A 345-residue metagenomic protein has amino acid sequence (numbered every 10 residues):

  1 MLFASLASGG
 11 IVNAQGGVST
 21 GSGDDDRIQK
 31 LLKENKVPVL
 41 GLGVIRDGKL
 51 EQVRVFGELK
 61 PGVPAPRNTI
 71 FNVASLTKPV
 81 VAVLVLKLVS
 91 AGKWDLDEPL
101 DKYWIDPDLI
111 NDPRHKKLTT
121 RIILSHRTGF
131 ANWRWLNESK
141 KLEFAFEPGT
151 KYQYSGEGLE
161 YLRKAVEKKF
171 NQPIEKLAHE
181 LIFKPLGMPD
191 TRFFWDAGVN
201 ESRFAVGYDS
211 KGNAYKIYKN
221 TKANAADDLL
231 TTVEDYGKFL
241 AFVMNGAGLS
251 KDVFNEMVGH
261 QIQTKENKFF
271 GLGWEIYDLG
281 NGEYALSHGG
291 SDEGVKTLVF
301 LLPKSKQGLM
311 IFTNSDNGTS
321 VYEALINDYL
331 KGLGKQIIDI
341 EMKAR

Functional and structural regions predicted by a protein language model:
M1-S8: Bacterial N-terminal signal peptides
N13-R54, E167-Q172, K176-E180, K184 (+1 more regions): Catalytic loop of the DD-peptidase/beta-lactamase superfamily, centered on the K-T-G motif and neighboring
K33-G41, G62-I122, F146-G158, N224-D227 (+1 more regions): Short active-site loop at a secondary-structure junction that contains or immediately precedes the catalytic residue(s)
R54-P61, W133-E138, G207-G212: Acidic-glycine-rich active-site phosphate/pyrophosphate-binding loop
E58-K60, P99-D108, E138-F144, A197 (+1 more regions): Short linear capping/connector segments at secondary-structure termini
L59, A91, H126, F242-G246 (+1 more regions): Generic structural signal for alpha-helix termini and adjacent loop/cap motifs
R67, N72-L76, L88-G129, K168-G207 (+2 more regions): Active-site helix/loop module of the DD-peptidase/beta-lactamase fold, centered on the serine-lysine SxxK catalytic
N68-I70, S125, G129-N200, Y215 (+1 more regions): Catalytic-site signature segments of enzymes, centered on catalytic residues
